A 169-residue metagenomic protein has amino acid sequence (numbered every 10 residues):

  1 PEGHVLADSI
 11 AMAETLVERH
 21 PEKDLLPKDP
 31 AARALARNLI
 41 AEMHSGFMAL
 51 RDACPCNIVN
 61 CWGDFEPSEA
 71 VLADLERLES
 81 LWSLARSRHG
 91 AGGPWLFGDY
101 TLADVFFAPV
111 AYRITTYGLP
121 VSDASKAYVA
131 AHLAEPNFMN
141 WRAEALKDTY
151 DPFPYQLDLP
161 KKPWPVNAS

Functional and structural regions predicted by a protein language model:
P1-P67, A73: GST-like domain detector, emphasizing the conserved glutathione-binding G-site in the N-terminal thioredoxin-like
L6-A7, L26, W82, F107 (+1 more regions): Tryptophan-centered motif/residue detector
L16-V17, H132, T149-D151: Short secondary-structure boundary/hinge segments and terminal tails
V17, V110-A111, R142: Active-site-flanking alpha-helical
M43, F47-P136: GST-like fold's C-terminal all-alpha helical module
E76, W82, P136-P154: Charged/polar, low-hydrophobicity segments characteristic of intrinsically disordered regions and flexible loops
A145-S169: Acidic/histidine-enriched, glycine/proline-rich intrinsically disordered or flexible terminal extensions
